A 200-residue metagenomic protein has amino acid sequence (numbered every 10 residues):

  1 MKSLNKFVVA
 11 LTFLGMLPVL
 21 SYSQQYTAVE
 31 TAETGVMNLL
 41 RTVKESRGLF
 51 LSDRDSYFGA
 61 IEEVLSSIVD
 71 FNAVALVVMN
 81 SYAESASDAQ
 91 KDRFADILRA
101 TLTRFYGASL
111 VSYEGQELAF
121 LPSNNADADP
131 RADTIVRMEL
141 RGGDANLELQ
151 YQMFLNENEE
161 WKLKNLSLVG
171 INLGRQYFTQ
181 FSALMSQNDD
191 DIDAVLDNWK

Functional and structural regions predicted by a protein language model:
M1-V9: Bacterial N-terminal signal peptides that target proteins for export
V9-P18: Bacterial N-terminal signal peptides
V19-Q24: Bacterial Sec-dependent signal peptides at the C-terminal "C-region" and cleavage site
Q25-Y106: Early exported N-terminus immediately downstream of N-terminal targeting peptides
R104-L147, N198-K200: Surface-exposed, charged secondary-structure patches
R141-V169: Extended hydrophobic
E157, N165-K200: Low-complexity, intrinsically disordered terminal/linker segments enriched in charged and Gly/Pro repeats
